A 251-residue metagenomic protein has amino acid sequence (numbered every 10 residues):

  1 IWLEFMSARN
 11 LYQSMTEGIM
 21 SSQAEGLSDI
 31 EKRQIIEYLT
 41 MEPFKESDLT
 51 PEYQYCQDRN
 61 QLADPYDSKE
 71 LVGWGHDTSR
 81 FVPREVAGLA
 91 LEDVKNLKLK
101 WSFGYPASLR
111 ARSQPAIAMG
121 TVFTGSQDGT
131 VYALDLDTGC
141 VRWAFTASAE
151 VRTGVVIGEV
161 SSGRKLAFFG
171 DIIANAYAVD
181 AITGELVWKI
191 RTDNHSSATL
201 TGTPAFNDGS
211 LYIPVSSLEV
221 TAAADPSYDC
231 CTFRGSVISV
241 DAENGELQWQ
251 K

Functional and structural regions predicted by a protein language model:
W2-P43: Extracytoplasmic electron-transfer domains, predominantly the class I c-type cytochrome c fold
I36-D58: Post-cleavage N-terminal segment of exported redox proteins
Q54-K100: Blade/loop signatures of beta-propeller domains
S68-G75, S108-T130, A149-A176, S196-V237: Repeat-blade elements of multi-bladed beta-propeller folds
V86-N96, F103, S126-V141, T146-A147: Beta-propeller domains
V94-K95, D135-T138, D180-T183, D241-N244: Short loop/turn segments that connect beta-strands within beta-propeller blades
K98-K100, C140-W143, E185-K189, Q248-W249: A structural motif specific to WD40 beta-propellers
F103-A107, F145-A147, R191-H195: Surface loop/turn motifs at the tips and blade-to-blade linkers of beta-strand repeat domains
